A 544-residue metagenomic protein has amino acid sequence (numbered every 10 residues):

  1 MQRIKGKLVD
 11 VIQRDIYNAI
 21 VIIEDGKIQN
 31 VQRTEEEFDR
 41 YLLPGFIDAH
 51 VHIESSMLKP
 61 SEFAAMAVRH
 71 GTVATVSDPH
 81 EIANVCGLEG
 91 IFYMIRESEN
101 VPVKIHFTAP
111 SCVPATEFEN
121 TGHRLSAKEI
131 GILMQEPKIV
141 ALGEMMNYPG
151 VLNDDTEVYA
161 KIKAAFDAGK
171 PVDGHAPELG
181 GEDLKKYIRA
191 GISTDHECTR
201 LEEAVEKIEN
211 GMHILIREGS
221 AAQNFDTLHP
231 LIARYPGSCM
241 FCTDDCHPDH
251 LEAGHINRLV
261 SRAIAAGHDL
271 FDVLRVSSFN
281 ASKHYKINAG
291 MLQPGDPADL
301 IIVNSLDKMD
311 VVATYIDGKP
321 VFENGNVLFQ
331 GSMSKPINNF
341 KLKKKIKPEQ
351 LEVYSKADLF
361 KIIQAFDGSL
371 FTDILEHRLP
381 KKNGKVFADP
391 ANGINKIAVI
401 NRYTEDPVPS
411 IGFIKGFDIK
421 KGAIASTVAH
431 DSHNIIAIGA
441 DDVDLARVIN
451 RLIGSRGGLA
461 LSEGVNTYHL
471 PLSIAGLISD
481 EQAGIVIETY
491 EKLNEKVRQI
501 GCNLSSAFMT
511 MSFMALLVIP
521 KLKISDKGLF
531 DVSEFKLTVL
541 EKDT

Functional and structural regions predicted by a protein language model:
M1-A19, E24, V68-H70, H250-G267 (+1 more regions): Active-site microenvironment of metallo-dependent hydrolases
Q2-K5, D25-S77: Replace "His-x-His-based motif
L43-H50, S77-H80, T108, G143 (+4 more regions): Active-site neighborhood of phospho(di)ester-bond hydrolases with catalytic His/Asp-centered motifs
I47-K59, P114-L125, S193: Active-site mouth loops of central-metabolism enzymes
A64-P171, H469-P471: Divalent-metal coordination cores built from histidine and acidic residues
P79-I82, P110-S111, N147, P177-E178 (+5 more regions): Short, ordered loop/turn segments at secondary-structure junctions
C86-G90, T116-G122, N153-E157, D183-Y187 (+9 more regions): Short acidic, glycine/serine/threonine-rich loops at helix termini
R124-G143, G150-L215, S220-F241, L251-A266 (+2 more regions): Histidine/acidic residue-rich metal-binding segments in metalloenzymes
